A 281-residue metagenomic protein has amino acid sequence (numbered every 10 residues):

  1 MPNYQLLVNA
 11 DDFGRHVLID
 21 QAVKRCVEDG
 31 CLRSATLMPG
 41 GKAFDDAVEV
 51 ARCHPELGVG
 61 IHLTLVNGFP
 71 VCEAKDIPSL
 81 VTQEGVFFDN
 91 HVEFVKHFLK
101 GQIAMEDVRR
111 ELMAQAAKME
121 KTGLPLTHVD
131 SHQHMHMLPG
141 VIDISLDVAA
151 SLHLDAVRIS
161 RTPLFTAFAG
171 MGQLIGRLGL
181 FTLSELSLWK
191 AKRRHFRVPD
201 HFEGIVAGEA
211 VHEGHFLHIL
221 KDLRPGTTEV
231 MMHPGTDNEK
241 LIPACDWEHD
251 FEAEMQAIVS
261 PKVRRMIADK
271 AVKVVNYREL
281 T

Functional and structural regions predicted by a protein language model:
M1-V8, V17-H128, G140-T281: Terminal accessory/targeting
D12: His/Cys-centered metal/cofactor-coordination and adjacent catalytic loops
S131-Q133: Active-site histidine-anchored catalytic micro-motif
H136-L138: Active-site pocket-lining segments that scaffold enzyme catalytic pockets across diverse folds
